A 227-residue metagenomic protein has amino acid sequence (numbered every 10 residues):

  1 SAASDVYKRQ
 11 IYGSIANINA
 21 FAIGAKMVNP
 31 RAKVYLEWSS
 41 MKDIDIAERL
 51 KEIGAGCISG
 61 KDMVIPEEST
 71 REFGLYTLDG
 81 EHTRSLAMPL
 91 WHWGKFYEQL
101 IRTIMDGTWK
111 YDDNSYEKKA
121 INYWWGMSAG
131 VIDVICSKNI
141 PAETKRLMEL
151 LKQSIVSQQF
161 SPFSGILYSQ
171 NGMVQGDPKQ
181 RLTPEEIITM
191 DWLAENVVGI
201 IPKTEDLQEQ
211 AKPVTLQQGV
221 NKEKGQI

Functional and structural regions predicted by a protein language model:
A2-Y7: Short, small-residue-biased leader/transition segments that mark boundaries at the very start of proteins
K8-G13, S40-D43, M63-E67, G107 (+1 more regions): Solvent-exposed loop/turn segments at secondary-structure junctions within structured extracellular/periplasmic domains
Y12-A55: Extracellular/periplasmic Venus flytrap/periplasmic-binding protein
Y12-N19, S40-I44, A87-K95, A142-R146: Soluble non-cytosolic domains of exported or imported proteins
N19, I23-M27, E48, E98 (+3 more regions): Solvent-exposed, polar/charged alpha-helical surfaces in well-ordered, non-transmembrane soluble domains, broadly
K26-P30, K51-A55, M63, I101-W109 (+1 more regions): Sec-exported extracytoplasmic/periplasmic mature domains
K61-K145: Extracellular/periplasmic periplasmic-binding protein-like sensory domains
G107-D112, Y116-I227: Segments of small-molecule ligand-sensing domains
